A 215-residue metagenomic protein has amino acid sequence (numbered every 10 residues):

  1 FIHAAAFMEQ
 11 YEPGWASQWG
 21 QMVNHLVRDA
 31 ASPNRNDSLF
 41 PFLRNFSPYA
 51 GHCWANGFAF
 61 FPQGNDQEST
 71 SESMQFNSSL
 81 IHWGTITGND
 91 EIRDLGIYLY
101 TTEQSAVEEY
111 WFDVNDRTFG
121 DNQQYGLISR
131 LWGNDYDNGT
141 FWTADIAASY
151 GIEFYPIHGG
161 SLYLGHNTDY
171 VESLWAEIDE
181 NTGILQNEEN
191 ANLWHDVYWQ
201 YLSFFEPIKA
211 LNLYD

Functional and structural regions predicted by a protein language model:
F1-V27, S69-N77: Aromatic-rich carbohydrate-recognition surfaces in CAZymes
V23, P33-F58, I81-T87, E91-D215: Ser/Thr/Asn(+Pro)-rich, low-complexity disordered segments
N56-Q67: Active-site-adjacent structural elements in folded domains
